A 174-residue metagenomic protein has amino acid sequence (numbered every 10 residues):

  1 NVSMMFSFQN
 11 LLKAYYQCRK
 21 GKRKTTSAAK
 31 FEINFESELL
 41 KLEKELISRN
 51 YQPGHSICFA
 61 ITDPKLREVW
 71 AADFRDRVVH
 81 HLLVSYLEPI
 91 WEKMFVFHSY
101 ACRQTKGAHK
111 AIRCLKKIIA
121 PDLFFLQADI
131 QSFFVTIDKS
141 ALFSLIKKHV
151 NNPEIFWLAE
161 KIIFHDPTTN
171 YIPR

Functional and structural regions predicted by a protein language model:
N1-L40: Non-catalytic, polymerase-adjacent accessory regions of viral genome-replication enzymes
N10-L11, L42-K65, V78, S85 (+2 more regions): Reverse-transcriptase-like RNA-dependent polymerase core
G21-A29, G54-H80, M94-K106, L126 (+2 more regions): Short, conserved non-catalytic motifs in the polymerase core
E38, K44-L46, F97-H98, R103 (+1 more regions): Conserved polymerase palm-domain catalytic core
L82-Y86, L142: PAPS/PAP-binding and catalytic site of the sulfotransferase fold
E88-M94: Short helix-capping/linker segments at secondary-structure and domain boundaries
A108-I112: A short, well-structured juxtamembrane/interface segment
